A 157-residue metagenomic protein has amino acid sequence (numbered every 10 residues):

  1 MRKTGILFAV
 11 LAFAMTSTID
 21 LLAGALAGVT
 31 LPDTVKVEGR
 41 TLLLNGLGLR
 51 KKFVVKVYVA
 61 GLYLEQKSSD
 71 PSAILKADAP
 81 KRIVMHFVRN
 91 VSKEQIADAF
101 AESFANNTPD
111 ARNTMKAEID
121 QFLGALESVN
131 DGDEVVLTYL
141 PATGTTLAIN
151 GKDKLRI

Functional and structural regions predicted by a protein language model:
M1-F8: Bacterial N-terminal signal peptides that target proteins for export
F8-S17: Bacterial N-terminal signal peptides
S17-A23: Sec/Tat signal peptide C-region and signal peptidase I cleavage site
G24-K76: N-terminal structural module
G28-L31, Y139-T143: A short, compositionally biased
K67-A142: Mid-length scaffold segments of soluble, non-membrane domains
I149-K152: Short strand-turn-strand beta-turns centered on an Asx-Gly dipeptide
